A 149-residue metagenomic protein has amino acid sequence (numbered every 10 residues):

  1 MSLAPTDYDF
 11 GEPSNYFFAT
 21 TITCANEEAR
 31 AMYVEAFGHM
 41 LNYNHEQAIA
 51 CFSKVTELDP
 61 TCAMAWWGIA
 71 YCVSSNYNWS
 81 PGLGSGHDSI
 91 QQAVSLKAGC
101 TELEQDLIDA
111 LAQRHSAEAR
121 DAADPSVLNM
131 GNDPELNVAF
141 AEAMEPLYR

Functional and structural regions predicted by a protein language model:
M1-E27: N-terminal pre-domain segments of enzymes
E28, C62-A63, C100: Residue-level recognition of tetratricopeptide repeat
G38-Q47, I69-T101, D109-M130: Inter-helical turn/loop elements of alpha-helical hairpins
K54-E57, S95, R149: Conserved structural position within tetratricopeptide repeats
D121-R149: Asp-box/WD-like beta-propeller blade repeats and closely related beta-sheet repeat scaffolds
